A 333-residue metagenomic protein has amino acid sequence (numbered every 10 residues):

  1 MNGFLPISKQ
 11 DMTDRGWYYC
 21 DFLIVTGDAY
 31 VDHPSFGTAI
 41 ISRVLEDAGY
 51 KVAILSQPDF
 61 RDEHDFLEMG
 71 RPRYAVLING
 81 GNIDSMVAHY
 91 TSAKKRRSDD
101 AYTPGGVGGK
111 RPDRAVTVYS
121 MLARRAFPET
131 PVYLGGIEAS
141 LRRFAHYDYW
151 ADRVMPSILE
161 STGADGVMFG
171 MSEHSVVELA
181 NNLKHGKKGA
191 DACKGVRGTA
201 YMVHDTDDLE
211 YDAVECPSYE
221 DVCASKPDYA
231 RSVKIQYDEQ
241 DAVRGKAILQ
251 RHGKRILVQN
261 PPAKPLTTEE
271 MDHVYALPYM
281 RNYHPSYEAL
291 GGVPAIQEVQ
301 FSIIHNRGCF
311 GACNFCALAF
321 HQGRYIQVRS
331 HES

Functional and structural regions predicted by a protein language model:
M1-G16: Short N-terminal or domain-adjacent regulatory/targeting segments
G16-F22, P72, I296-Q300: A short, charged/proline- and glycine-enriched loop that marks the coil->beta-strand transition at the N-terminal
C20-T26, H33-G70: Nucleic acid-processing catalytic cores of prokaryotic defense/repair systems
V31-H33, R43, R61-D62, D84-M86 (+6 more regions): Flexible loop/turn segments at secondary-structure boundaries
G37, S56-H252, Q259: Glycine-rich beta-alpha loop elements in corrinoid/cobalamin-binding modules across cobalamin-dependent enzymes
E46, R111, A115-S120, R124-Y133 (+4 more regions): Conserved mixed alpha/beta core segments that line enzyme active sites in large multi-domain catalysts
K234-S333: Radical SAM [4Fe-4S] cluster-binding motif and immediate context
